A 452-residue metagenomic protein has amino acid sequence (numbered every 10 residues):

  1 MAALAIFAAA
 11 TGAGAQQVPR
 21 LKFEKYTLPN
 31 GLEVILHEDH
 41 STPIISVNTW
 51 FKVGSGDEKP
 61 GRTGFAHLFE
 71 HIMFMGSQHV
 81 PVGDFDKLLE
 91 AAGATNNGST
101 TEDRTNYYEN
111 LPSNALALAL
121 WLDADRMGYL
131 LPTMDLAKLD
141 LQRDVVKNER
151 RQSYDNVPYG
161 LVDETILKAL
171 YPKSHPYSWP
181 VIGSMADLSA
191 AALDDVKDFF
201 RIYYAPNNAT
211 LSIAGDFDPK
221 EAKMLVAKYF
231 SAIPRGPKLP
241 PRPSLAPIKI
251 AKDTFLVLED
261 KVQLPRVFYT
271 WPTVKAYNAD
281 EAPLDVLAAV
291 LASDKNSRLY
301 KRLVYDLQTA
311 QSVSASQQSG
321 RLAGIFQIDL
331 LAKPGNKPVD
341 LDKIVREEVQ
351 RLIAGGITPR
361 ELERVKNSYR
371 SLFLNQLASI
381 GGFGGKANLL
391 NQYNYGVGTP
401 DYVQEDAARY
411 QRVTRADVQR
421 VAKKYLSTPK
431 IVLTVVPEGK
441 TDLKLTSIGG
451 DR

Functional and structural regions predicted by a protein language model:
A2-L36, D218-E259, T270, K301 (+1 more regions): Proteolytic maturation boundary segments
H37, T42-P60, G64-L68, V82-Y129 (+6 more regions): M16 family metallopeptidases and their MPP-like homologs
F65-M73, L287: Active-site His/Glu-centered metal-binding helix of metallohydrolases
M75-Q78, G128-A137, I357-T358: Short, polar/flexible loop-turn hinges at active-site or ligand-entry regions and domain interfaces
L136, R143, K197-Y229, K430: Non-catalytic, conformational "gating/processing" segments within enzyme and secreted inhibitor domains
R151, N156, L167-K168, K238-N296: His/Glu-based metal-binding/catalytic segments typifying zinc-dependent metallopeptidases
A279-L287, V304, R415-D417, K430: PPIase-associated folding chaperone regions across multiple families
